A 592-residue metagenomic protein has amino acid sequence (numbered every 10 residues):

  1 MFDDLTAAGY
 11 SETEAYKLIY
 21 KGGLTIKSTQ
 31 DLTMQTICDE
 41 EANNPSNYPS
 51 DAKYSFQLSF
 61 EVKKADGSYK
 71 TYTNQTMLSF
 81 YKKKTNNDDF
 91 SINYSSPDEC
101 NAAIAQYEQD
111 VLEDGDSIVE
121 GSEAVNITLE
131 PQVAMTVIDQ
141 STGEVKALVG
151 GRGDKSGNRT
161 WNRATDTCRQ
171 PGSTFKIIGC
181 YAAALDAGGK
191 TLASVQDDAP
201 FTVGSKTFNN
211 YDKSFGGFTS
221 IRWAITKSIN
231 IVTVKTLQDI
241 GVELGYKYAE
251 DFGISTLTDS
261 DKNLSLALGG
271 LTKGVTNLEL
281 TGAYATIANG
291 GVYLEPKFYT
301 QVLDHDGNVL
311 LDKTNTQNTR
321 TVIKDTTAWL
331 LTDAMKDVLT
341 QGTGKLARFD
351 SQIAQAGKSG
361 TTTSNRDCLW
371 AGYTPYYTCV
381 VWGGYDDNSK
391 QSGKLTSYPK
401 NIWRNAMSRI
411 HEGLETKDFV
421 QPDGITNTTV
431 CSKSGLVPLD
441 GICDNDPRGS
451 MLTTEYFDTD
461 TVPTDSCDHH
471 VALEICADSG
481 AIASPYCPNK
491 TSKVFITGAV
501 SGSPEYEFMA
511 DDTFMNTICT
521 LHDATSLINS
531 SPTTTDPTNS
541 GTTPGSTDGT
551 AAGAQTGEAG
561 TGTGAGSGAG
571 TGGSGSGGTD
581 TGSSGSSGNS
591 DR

Functional and structural regions predicted by a protein language model:
M1-N43, K53-T71, E250, S255-T256 (+1 more regions): Non-catalytic, structured segments within soluble enzyme domains
T6-L18, V145-R159, A249-S260, T378-G383: Active-site-adjacent bridging/hinge elements
A8-G22, D51-S59, L237-I240, K247-F252 (+3 more regions): Short coil/turn segments at secondary-structure boundaries
S28-T71, T76-I127, P131-D139, E144-V149 (+2 more regions): A penicillin-recognizing enzyme superfamily signal
A164-L192, P200: Active-site rim segments in enzyme catalytic domains, especially the processed small/beta chain of N-terminal
G189-G245, H305-D337: Conserved catalytic neighborhood of penicillin-recognizing serine enzymes
G204, Q355-A356, G360-R592: Soluble, non-transmembrane domains of envelope/secretory-pathway proteins that act on or interact with carbohydrate
T207-N210, G241-G282: Mid-domain, small-residue-enriched loop/turn segments at the edges of structured enzyme/sensor domains
